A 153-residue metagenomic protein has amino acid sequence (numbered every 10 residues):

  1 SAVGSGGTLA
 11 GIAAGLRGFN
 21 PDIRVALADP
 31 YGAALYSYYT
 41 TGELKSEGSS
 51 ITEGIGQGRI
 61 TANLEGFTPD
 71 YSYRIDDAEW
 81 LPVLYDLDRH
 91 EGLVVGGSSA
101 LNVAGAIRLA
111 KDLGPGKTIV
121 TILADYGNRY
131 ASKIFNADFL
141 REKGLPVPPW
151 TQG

Functional and structural regions predicted by a protein language model:
S1-G4, L27-D29, V120-A124: Short beta-strand segments
A2-A13, L35-Y36, S98-A106: Short glycine/serine/threonine-rich phosphate/pyrophosphate-binding segments that cradle anionic phosphate groups
G4, N20, G114: Short conserved AdoMet
A13-N20, A110: Surface-exposed amphipathic alpha-helices with a cationic face
G18-G97, I134-G153: Active-site/ligand-binding loops adjacent to catalytic centers
A78, A100, G127-N128: Short Gly/Pro-enriched loop/turn and capping motifs at secondary-structure junctions
A104-G153: Phosphate-binding loop/pocket of nucleotide- and phosphate-handling active sites
